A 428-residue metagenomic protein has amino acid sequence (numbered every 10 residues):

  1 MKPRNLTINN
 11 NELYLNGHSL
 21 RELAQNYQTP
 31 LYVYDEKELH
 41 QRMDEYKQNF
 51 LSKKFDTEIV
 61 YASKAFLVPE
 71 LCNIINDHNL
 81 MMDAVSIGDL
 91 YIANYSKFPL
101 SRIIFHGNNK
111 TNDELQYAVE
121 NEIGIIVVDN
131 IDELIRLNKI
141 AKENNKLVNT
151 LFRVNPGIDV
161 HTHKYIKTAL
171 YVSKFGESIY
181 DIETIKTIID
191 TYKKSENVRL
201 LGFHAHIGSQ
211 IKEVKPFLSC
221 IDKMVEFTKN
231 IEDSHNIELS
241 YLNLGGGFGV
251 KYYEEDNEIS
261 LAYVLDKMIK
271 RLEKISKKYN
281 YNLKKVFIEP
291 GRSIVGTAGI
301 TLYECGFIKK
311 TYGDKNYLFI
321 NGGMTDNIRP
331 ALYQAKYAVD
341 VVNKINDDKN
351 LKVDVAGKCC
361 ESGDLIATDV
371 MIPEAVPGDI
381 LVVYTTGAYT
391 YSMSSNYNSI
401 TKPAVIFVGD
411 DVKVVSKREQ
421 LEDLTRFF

Functional and structural regions predicted by a protein language model:
M1, G157-E304, I372: Active-site loop/helix belt of alpha/beta enzymes
M1-I126, I131-N149, K186, D190-S195 (+3 more regions): A charged N-terminal "starter" segment
S19, D35-E38, R42, Y46 (+19 more regions): General structural feature for long, well-ordered alpha-helical segments within catalytic domains of soluble enzymes
A24, K267, Y281-F428: Charged (often Lys/Glu-rich) extended helix/loop segments that serve as interaction or gating elements
T29, D44, Q48-S52, K142-K146 (+8 more regions): Generic secondary-structure signature for well-ordered alpha-helical cores
A62, N149-N155, H204-H206, N243-G245 (+2 more regions): Short beta-strand segments
A65-L67, G88, N109-T111, N130-D132 (+5 more regions): Active-site-proximal loop/turn and secondary-structure-junction residues that shape catalytic pockets, frequently
C72, Y95, L115-E120, L137-I140 (+6 more regions): Short acidic, glycine/serine/threonine-rich loops at helix termini
